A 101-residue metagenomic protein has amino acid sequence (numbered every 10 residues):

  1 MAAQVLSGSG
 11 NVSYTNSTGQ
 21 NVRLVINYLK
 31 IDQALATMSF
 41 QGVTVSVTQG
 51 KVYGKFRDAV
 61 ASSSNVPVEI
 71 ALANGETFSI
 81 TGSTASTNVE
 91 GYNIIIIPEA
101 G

Functional and structural regions predicted by a protein language model:
M1-T44, N93-P98: Beta-rich globular "head" domains
A2, S46-R57: Surface-exposed loop/edge segments in extracytoplasmic proteins
D32-A34, A61-N65, T87-N88: A short local loop/turn or secondary-structure capping micro-motif enriched for an aromatic residue
G54, D58, G91-I94: Extracellular/periplasmic carbohydrate-active domains that bind, remodel, or depolymerize complex polysaccharides
R57-G75: Beta-sandwich interaction modules
A71-A85: Noncatalytic modules at the cell exterior or secretory-pathway interfaces, chiefly beta-strand-rich lectin/adhesion
A85-G101: Exposed low-complexity, polar/acidic, P/S/T/G-rich flexible segments that act as propeptides, protease-susceptible
